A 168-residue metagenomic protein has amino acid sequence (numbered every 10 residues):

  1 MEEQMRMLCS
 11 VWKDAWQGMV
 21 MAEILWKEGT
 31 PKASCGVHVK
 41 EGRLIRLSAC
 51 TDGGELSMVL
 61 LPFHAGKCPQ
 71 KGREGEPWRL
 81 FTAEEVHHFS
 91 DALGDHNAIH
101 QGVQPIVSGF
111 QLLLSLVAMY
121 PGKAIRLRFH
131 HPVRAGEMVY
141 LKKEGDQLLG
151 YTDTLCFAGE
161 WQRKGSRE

Functional and structural regions predicted by a protein language model:
M1-G29, F89, L93-I125: Active-site helix/loop of acyl-thioester processing domains in fatty-acid/polyketide metabolism, spanning hotdog-fold
E2-E3, M7-W78, A135, K142-E168: HotDog/MaoC-like acyl-thioester-processing domains
V59, S90, R128: Residues in well-ordered beta-strands of folded domains
A65-Q104: Glycine-rich, acidic
F81, I106, V133-A135: Hydrophobic beta-strand core residues of beta-sandwich domains
Y120-Y140: A conserved acidic, glycine/proline-rich C-terminal tail/linker
